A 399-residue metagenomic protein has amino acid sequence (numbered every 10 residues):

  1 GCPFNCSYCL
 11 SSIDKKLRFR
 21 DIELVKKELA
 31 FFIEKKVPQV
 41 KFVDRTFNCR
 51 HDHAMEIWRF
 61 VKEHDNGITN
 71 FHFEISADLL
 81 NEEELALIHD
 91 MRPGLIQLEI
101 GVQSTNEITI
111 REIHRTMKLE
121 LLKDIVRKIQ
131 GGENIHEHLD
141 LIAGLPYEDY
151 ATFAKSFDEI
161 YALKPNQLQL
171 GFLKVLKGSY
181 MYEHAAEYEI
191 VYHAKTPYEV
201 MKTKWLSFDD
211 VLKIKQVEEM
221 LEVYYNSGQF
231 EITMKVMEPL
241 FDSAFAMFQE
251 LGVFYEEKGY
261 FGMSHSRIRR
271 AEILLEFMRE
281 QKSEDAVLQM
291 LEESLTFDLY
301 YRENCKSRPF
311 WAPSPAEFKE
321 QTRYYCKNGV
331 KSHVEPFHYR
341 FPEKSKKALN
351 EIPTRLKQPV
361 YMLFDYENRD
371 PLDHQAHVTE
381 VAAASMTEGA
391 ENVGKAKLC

Functional and structural regions predicted by a protein language model:
G1-G131: Radical SAM [4Fe-4S] cluster-binding motif and immediate context
R18, S207, A312-S314: A broadly tuned, weak detector of single residues within folded domains
D21, H51-H53, H64, H72 (+8 more regions): Histidine (H) residue identity feature
K26, I33-V43, I68-E74, R92-S104 (+2 more regions): Conserved C-terminal portion of the radical SAM core fold that forms the substrate/S-adenosylmethionine-binding
E28, F47, A54-M55, L79 (+8 more regions): Charge-rich, low-complexity amphipathic helices in intrinsically disordered tails/linkers adjacent to domains
E219-C399: Radical SAM enzyme core and accessory elements
